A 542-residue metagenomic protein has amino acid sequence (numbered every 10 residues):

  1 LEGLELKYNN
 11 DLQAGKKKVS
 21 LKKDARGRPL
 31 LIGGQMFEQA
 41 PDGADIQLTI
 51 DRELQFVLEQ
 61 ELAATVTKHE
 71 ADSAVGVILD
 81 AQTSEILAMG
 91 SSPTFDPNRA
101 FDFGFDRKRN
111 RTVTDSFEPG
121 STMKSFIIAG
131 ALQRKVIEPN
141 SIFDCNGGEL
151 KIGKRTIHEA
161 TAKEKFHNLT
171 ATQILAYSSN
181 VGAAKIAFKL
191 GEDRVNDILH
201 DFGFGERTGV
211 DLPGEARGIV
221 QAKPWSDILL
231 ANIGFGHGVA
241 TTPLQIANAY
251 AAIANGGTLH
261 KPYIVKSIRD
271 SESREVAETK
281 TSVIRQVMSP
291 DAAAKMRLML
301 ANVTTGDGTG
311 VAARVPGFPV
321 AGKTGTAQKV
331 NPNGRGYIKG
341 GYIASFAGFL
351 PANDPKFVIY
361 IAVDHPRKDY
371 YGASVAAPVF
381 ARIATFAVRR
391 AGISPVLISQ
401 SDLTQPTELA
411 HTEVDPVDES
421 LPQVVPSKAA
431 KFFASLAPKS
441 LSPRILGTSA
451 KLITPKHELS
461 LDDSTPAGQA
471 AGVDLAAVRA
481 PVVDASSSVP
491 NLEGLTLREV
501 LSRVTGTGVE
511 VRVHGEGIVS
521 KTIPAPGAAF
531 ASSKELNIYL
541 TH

Functional and structural regions predicted by a protein language model:
L1-G43, I361, P378-A381: Small/polar-residue-rich segments within soluble enzyme cores
E5, D51, Q55, G372-T385: Short, charged, low-complexity patches
K16, H69-S73, D144, V513 (+1 more regions): Short, small/polar residue-rich loop motifs at catalytic or cofactor-binding pockets
K23-F37, I50, G76, D80-S121 (+1 more regions): Beta-lactam-recognizing serine transpeptidase/beta-lactamase-like catalytic domain environment
L31-A74: Conserved, well-ordered alpha-helix/loop/beta-strand core segments that scaffold catalytic motifs
M36-I46, T279, A476-S488: Acidic/histidine-rich, surface-exposed loop or edge segments in extracytoplasmic proteins
L48-T49, D369-S374, N491-L495: Ordered, soluble secondary-structure elements with a strong preference for glycine-centered loop motifs and nearby
G317, R382-H542: Ligand-recognition elements built from short beta-strands and adjacent flexible loops
